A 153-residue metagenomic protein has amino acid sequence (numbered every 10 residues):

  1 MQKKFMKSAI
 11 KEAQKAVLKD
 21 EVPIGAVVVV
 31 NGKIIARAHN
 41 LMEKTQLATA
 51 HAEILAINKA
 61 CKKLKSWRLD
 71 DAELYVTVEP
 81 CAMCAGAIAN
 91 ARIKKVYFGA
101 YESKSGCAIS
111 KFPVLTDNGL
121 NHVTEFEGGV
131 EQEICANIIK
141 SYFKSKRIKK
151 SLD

Functional and structural regions predicted by a protein language model:
M1-K19, W67, P80-D153: Zinc-dependent deaminase
K4, K33, L55: Active-site phosphate/pyrophosphate-handling residues
A9, A13-A16, A26, A36 (+2 more regions): Small-residue (primarily alanine) positions within well-ordered alpha-helices, especially packing/interaction faces
D20-I24, D70: Short, basic and Ser/Thr-rich N-terminal targeting/leader segments
I24-G32: Short beta-strand scaffold segments in enzyme catalytic cores
I35-M42, V123: Short beta->alpha transition motifs characteristic of CBS
M42, V76, A100: Residues that line or immediately flank small-molecule/substrate-binding pockets and catalytic motifs
Q46, A50, I54-A91: Helix-adjacent hinge/juxtasegments
